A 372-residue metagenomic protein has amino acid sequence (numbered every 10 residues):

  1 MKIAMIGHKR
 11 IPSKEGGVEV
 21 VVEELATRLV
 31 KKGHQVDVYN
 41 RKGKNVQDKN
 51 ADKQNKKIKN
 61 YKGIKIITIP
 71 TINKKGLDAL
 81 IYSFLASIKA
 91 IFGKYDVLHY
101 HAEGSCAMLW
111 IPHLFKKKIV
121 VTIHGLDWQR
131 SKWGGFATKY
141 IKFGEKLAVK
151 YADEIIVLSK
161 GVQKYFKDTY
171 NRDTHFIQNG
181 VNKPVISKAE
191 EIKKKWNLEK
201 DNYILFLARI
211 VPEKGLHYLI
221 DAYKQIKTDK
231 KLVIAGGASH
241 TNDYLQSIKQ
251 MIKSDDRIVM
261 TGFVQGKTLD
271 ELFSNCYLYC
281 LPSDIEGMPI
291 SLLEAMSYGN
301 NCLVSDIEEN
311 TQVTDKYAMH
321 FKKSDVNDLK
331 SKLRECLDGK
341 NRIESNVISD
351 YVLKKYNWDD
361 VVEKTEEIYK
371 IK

Functional and structural regions predicted by a protein language model:
V20, N202, F206, V211-Q225 (+1 more regions): A conserved mid-protein helix/loop that constitutes part of the nucleotide-sugar donor-binding site
G43-K44, V181, L207, K231-Q246 (+1 more regions): Glycosyltransferase donor-sugar binding loop
I88-I91, T138-I155, I248: Membrane-proximal helix-turn-helix segments that form the acceptor-binding/catalytic region of lipid-linked
Y100-S105: Short His-centered aromatic/hydrophobic patch
L245-K267: Nucleotide-activated donor-binding/catalytic signature segment of Leloir-type glycosyltransferases, i.e., the conserved
D284: Aromatic "clamp/platform" in nucleotide-sugar-dependent glycosyltransferases that forms part of the donor/acceptor
S297, N301-V304: Short hydrophobic beta-strand element within catalytic cores of glycosyltransferases and related nucleotide-activated
M319-N327, R334-N341: Conserved acidic donor-binding segment of nucleotide-sugar-dependent glycosyltransferases
